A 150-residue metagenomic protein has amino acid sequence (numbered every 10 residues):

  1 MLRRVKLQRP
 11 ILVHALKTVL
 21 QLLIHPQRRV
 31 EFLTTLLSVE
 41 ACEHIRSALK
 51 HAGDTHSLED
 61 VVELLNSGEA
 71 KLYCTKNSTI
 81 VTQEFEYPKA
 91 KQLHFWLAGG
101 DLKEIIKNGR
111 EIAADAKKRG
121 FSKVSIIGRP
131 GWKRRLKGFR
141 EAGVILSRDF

Functional and structural regions predicted by a protein language model:
M1-H56: Short amphipathic alpha-helix that is part of the acyltransferase structural core
L2-P10, L16, I126-P130, R134-F150: Active-site/acyl-donor-binding loops of N-acyltransferases
Q8-P10, D60, D101-E104: Poly-acidic low-complexity segments
H51-A70: Active-site rim helix/loop that mediates acceptor-substrate recognition in acyltransferases
D54-T55, T75-V81, I127-R129: Short amphipathic alpha-helical surface micro-motifs
V61-E63, E84-F85, A114: Short, flexible, glycine/charge-rich loop motifs used to bind or transfer phosphoryl groups or to couple energy/partner
N66-K103: Conserved donor-binding loop and adjoining core beta-sheet/short helix segment in diverse acyl/aminoacyl transferases
A90-G138: Acyl-donor binding region in acyl/amide transferases
